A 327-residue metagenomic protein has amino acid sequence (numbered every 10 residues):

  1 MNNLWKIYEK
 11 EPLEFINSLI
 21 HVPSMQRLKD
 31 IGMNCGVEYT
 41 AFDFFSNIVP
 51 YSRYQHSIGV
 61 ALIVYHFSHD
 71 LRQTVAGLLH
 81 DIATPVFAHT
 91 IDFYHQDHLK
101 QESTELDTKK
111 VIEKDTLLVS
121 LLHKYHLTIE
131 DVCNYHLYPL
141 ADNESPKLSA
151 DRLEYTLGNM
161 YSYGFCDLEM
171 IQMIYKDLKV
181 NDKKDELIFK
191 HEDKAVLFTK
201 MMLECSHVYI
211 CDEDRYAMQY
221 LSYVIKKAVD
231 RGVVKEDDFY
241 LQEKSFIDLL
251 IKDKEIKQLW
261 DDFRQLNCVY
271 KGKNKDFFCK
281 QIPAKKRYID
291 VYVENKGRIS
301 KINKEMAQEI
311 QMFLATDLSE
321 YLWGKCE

Functional and structural regions predicted by a protein language model:
M1-R72, V86, T90-E327: Histidine-centered, transition-metal-coordinating active-site segments
Q73-D81: Short alpha-helical catalytic segment bearing the HExxH-like zincin motif of zinc-dependent metalloproteases
